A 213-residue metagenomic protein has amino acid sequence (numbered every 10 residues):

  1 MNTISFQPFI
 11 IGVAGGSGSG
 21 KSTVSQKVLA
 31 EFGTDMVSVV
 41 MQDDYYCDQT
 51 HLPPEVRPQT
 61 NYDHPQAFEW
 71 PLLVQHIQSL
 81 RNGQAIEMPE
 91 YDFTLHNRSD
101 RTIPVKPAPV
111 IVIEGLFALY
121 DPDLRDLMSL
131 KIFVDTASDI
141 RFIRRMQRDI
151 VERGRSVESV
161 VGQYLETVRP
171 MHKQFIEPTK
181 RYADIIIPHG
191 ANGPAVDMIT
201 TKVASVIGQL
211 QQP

Functional and structural regions predicted by a protein language model:
M1-I4, K106-P107, Q147-I150, R169-P213: NTP-dependent small-molecule kinase module
G16: P-loop (Walker A) phosphate-binding loop of NTP-binding proteins
K21: Conserved lysine of the Walker
V24: Hydrophobic positions on the alpha1 helix immediately C-terminal to the Walker A/P-loop
D35-V39, C47-L95: Conserved nucleotide-sensing/catalytic segment adjacent to the nucleotide-binding pocket in NTP-handling enzymes
H76-I111, A118-L119, L210: Phosphate-binding/switch loop-helix module in NTP-utilizing enzymes
S99-R153: ATP-dependent NMP and nucleoside kinases share a basic, alpha-helical "lid"
